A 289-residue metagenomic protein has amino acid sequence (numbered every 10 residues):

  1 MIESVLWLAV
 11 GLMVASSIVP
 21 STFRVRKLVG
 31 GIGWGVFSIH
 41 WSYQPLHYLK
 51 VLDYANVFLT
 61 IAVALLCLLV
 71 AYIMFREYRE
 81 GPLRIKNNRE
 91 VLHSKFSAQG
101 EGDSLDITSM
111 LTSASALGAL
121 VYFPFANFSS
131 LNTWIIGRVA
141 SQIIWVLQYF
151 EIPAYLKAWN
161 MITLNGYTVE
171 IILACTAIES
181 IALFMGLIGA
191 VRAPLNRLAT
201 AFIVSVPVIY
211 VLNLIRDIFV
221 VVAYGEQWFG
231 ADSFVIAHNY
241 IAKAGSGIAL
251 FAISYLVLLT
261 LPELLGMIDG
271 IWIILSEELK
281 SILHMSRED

Functional and structural regions predicted by a protein language model:
M1-D289: Hydrophobic N-terminal alpha-helices or hydrophobic patches in metabolic proteins across all domains of life
